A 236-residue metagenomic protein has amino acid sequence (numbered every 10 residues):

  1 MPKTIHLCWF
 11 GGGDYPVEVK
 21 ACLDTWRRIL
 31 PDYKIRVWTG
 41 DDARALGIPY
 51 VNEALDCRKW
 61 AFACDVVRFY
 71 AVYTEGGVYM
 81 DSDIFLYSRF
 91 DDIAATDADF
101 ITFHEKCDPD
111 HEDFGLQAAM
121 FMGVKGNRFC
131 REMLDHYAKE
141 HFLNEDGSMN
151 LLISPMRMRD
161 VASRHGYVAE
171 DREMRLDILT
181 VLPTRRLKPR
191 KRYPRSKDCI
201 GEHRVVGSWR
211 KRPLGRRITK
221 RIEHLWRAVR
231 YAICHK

Functional and structural regions predicted by a protein language model:
M1-C64, M80-K236: Glycosyltransferase-associated regions of secretory-pathway enzymes, highlighting luminal stem/catalytic domains
D65-G77: Small-residue hinge/turn detector
